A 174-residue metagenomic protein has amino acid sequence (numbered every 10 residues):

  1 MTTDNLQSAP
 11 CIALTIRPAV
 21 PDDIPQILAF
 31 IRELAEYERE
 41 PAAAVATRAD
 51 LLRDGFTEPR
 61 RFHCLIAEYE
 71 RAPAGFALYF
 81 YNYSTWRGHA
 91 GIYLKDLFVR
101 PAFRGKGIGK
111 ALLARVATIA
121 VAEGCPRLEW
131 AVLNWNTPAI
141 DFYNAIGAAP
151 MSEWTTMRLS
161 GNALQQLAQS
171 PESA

Functional and structural regions predicted by a protein language model:
T15-I27: A short beta-loop-alpha structural element at the N-terminal edge of CoA-dependent acyl/N-acetyltransferase catalytic
L28-D54: Conserved GNAT-fold acetyl-CoA-binding loop/helix
R53-I66, Y93: A short helix-loop-beta-strand connector motif used in the catalytic cores of GNAT acetyltransferases and, in some
I66, A72-F80: Conserved beta-strand in the GNAT
L97-R104: A short, internal acetyl-CoA/4′-phosphopantetheine-binding micro-motif in the GNAT/acyltransferase core
K110, A114, N134-E153: Conserved active-site alpha-helix within GNAT-family acetyltransferase domains
V121-A131: Conserved GNAT acetyl-CoA-binding A-motif
W130-A139, R158-N162: Conserved beta-strand-loop-alpha-helix junction that forms the acyl-donor binding cleft
